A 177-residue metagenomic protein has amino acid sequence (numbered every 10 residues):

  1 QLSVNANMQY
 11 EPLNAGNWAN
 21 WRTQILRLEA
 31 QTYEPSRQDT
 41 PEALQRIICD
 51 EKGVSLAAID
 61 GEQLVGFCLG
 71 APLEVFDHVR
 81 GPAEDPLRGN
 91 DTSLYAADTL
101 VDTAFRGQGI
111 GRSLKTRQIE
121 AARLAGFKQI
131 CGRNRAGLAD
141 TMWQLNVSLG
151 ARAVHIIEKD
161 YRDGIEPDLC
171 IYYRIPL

Functional and structural regions predicted by a protein language model:
L2-A43, S55-V65: Short amphipathic alpha-helix that is part of the acyltransferase structural core
E29, M142-V147: Conserved active-site tyrosine of GNAT-family acetyltransferases
C68-D98, D160-I165: Conserved acyl-donor/pantetheine-binding loop and adjacent beta-alpha core of acyl/acetyltransferases and related
A97, D102, R106, R135: Residue-level recognition of the GNAT/N-acetyltransferase active site
V101, G107-A122: Conserved acetyl-CoA-binding loop-helix of GNAT-fold acetyltransferases
A122-A136: Conserved GNAT acetyl-CoA-binding A-motif
R133-R135, V147-D168: Conserved catalytic-core motifs of GNAT/GCN5-like acyltransferases
